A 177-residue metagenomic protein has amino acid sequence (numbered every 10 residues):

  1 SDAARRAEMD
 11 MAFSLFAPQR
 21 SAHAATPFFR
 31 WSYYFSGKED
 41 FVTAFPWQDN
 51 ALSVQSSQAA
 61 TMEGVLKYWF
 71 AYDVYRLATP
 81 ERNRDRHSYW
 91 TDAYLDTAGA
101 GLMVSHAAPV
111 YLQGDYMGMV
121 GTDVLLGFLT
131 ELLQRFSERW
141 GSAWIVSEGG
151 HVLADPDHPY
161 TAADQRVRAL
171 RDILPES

Functional and structural regions predicted by a protein language model:
S1-A12, K38: Extracellular/periplasmic ligand-binding regions of membrane signal-transduction receptors
S1-R6, L52-A60, A169: A solvent-exposed, charged loop/short amphipathic helix patch at secondary-structure junctions
M9-R20, L126, T130: Short amphipathic alpha-helical segments
A17-A25, L77, E81, E131-F136: Amphipathic alpha-helical regulatory segments at dimerization interfaces that relay allosteric signals between sensory
Q19-F28, S32-K38, I145-H158: Extracytoplasmic ligand-binding sensor domains of the Cache superfamily
F28, L102-V104, S137-W140: Short, small/polar residue-rich loop motifs at catalytic or cofactor-binding pockets
K38-D123: Extracytoplasmic/periplasmic ligand-binding sensor regions of membrane-associated signaling proteins
F128-S177: Intrinsic low-complexity, intrinsically disordered coil/linker regions enriched in small/polar and charged residues
